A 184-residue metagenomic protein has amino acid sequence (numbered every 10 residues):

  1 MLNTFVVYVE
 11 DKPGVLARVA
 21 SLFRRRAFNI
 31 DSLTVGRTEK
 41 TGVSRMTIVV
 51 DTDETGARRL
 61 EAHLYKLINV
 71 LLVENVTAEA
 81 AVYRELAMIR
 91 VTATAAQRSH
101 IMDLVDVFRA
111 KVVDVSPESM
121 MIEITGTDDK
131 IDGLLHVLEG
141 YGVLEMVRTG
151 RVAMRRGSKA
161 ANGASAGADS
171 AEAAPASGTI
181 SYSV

Functional and structural regions predicted by a protein language model:
M1-R45, V49-V184: Long, contiguous binding/interaction regions
